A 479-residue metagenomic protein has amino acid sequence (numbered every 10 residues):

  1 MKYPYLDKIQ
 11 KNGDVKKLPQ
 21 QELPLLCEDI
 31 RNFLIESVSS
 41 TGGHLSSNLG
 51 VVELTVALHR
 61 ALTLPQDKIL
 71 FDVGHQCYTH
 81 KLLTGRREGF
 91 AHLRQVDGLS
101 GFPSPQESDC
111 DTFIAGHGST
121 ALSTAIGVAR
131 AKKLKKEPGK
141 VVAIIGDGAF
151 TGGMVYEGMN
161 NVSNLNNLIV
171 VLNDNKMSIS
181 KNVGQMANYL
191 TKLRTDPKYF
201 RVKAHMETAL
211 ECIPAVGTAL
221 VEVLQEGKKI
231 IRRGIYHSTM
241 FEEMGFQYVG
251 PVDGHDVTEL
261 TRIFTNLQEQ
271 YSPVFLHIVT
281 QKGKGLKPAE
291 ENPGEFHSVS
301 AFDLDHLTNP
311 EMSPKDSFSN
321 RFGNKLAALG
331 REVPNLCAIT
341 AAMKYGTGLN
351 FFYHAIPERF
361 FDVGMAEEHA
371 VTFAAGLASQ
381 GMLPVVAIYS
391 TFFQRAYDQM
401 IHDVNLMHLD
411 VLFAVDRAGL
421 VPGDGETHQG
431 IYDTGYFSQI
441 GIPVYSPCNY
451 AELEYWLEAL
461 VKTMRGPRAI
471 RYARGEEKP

Functional and structural regions predicted by a protein language model:
M1-T84, M240-R262, Q270-T280: N-terminal amphipathic, basic-rich helices that act as targeting or association modules
H44-N166, N335-L336, T340-A341, L349-N350: Cofactor-binding active-site loop characterized by glycine-rich and histidine/acidic residues
K68, T280-F393, Q399-L409: Non-catalytic terminal/interface segments that mediate subunit docking, oligomerization, and allosteric communication
T79-G85, F150-M159, S180-Q185, T191 (+10 more regions): Short acidic, glycine/serine/threonine-rich loops at helix termini
E88-P103, S163-S180, K198-R201, F361 (+1 more regions): A glycine-rich helix N-cap at a beta->alpha junction
G152-N173, V183, Y189-D196, A289 (+2 more regions): A short alpha/beta connector and helix-capping loop motif
K176-F322: Long, well-ordered, tryptophan-enriched scaffold segments
L420-P479: Active-site phosphate/pyrophosphate-binding segments
